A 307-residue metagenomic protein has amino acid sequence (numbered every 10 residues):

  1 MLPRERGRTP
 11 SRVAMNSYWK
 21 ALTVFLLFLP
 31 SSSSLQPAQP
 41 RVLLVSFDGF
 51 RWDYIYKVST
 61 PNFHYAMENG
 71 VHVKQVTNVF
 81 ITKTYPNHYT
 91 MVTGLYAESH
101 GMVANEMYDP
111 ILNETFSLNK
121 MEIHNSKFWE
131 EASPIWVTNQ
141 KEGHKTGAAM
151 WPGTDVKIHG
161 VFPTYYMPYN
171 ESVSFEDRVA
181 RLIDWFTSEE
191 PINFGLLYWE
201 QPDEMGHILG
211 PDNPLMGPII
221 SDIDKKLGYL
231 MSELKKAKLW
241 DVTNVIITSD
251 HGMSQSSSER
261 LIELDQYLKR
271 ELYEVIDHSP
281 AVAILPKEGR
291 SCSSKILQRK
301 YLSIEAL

Functional and structural regions predicted by a protein language model:
L2-L307: Feature captures the catalytic ectodomains and active-site-proximal regions of enzymes that hydrolyze or transfer
